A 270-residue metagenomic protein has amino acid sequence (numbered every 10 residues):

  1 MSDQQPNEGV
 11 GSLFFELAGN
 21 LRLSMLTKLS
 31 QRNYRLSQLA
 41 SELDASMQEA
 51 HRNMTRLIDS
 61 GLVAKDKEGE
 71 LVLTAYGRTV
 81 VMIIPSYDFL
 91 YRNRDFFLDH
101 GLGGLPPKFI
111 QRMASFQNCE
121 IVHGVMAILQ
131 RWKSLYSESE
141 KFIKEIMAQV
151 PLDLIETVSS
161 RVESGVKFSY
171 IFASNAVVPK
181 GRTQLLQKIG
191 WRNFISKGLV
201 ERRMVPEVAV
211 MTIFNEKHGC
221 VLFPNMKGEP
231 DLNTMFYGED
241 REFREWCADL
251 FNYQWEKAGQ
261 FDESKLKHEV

Functional and structural regions predicted by a protein language model:
S2-Q31, Q38, L43, E49 (+6 more regions): PLD/PLD-like phosphodiesterase catalytic module centered on the HKD motif
L29, G77, M147-A148: Short loop or secondary-structure boundary microenvironments that flank and position key functional residues
R32-N33, E70: Residue at a beta-strand N-cap/secondary-structure junction
D44, E68, A127, Q149 (+1 more regions): Short beta->alpha linker loops
D66-Y87: Basic, amphipathic "hinge/linker" alpha-helix immediately C-terminal to the N-terminal HTH DNA-binding motif
L73, E145, C220-L222: Short hydrophobic/aromatic-rich beta-strand segments that constitute the beta-sheet cores of beta-sandwich/beta-barrel
F97-I171: PLD-like (HKD) phosphodiesterase/transphosphatidyltransferase domain
